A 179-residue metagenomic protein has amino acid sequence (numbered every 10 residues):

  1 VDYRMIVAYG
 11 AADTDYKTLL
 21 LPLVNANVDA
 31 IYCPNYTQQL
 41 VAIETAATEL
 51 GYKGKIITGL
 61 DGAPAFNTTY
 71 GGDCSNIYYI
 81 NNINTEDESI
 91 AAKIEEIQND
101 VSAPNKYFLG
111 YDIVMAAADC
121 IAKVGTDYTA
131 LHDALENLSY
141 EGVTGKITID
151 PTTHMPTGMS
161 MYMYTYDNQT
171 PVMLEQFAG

Functional and structural regions predicted by a protein language model:
V1-G179: Extracytosolic ligand-binding ectodomains
